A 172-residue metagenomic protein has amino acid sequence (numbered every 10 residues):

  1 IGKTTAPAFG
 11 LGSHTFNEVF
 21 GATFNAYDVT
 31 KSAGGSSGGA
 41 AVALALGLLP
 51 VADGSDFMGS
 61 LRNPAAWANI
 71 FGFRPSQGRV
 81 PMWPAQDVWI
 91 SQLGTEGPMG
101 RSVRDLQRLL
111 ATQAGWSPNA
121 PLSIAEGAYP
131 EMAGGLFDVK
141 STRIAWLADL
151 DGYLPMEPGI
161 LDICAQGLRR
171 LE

Functional and structural regions predicted by a protein language model:
I1-Q113: Short glycine/serine-rich loop segments
R74-D162, Q166: A short helix-breaking turn/cap at a secondary-structure junction
